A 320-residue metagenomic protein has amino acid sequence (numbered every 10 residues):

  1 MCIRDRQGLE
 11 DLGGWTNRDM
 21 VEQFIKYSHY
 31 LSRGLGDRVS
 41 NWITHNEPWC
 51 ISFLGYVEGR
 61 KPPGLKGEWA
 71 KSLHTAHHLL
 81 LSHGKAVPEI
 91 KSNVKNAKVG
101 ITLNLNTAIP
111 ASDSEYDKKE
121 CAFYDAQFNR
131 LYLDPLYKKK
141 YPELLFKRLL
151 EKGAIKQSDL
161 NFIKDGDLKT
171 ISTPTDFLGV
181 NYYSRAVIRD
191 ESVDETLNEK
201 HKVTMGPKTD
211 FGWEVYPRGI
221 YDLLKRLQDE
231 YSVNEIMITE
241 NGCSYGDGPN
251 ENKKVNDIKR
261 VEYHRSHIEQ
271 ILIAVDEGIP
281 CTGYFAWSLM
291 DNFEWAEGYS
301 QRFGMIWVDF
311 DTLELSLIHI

Functional and structural regions predicted by a protein language model:
R4-L317: Active-site region of glycoside hydrolase catalytic domains
